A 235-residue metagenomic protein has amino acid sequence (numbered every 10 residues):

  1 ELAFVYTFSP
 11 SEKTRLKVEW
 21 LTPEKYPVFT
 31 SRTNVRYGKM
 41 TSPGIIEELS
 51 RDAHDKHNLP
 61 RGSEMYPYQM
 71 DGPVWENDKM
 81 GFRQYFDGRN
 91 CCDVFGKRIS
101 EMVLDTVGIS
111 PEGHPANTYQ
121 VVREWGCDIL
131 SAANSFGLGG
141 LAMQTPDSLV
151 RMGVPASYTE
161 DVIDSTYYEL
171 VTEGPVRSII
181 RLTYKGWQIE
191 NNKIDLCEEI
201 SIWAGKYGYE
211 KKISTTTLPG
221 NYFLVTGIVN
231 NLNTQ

Functional and structural regions predicted by a protein language model:
E1, T7-K13, F223, G227-Q235: Trp/Gly-enriched beta-strand surface patches
E1-S63, M70: Alpha-mannosidase-like glycoside hydrolase catalytic domains involved in N-glycan trimming, generalizing to other
T7-S9, E19-L21, T183-K185, S214-L218 (+1 more regions): Solvent-exposed residues in well-ordered beta-strands and their adjoining turns, especially edge/terminal strands
S9-P10, L170-V176, A204-K206, T215-Y222: A short, structured loop/turn motif at beta-sheet edges
S50-S63, T183-N191, E210-K212: Gly/Pro-rich turn-and-neighbor structural signature
P67-Q69, V74-A156, E160: Terminal accessory carbohydrate-recognition/targeting modules of carbohydrate-active enzymes
V121-G205: Extended, loop-rich substrate-binding clefts of extracytoplasmic carbohydrate-active enzymes
L196, I200, Y207-T234: Acidic (Asp/Glu-rich), glycine- and aromatic
